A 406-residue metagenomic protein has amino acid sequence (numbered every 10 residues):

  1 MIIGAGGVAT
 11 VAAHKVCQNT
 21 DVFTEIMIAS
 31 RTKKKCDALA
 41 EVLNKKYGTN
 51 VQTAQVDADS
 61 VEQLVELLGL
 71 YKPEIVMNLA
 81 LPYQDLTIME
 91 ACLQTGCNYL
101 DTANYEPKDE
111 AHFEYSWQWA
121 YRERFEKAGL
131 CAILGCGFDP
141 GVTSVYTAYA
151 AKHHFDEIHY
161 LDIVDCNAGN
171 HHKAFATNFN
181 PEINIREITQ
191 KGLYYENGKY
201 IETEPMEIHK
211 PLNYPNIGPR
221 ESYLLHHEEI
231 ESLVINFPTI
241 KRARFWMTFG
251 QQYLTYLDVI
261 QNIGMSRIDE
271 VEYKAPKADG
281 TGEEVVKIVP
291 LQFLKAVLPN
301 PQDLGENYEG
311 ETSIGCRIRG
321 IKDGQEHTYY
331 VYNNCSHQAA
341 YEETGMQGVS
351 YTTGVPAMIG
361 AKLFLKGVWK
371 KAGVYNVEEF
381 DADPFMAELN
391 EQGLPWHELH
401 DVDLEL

Functional and structural regions predicted by a protein language model:
M1-G7: Conserved N-terminal Rossmann-fold NAD(P)-binding element of oxidoreductases
A9-A13: N-terminal Rossmann-fold NAD(P) dinucleotide-binding loop
E25-M27: Short beta-strand element of Class I
R31-K35: Helix N-cap at the beta1-alpha1 junction of Rossmann-like dinucleotide-binding domains, i.e., the first residues
K45-S60: Rossmann-fold cofactor-recognition segment
V56-P73, A80, Q84: Conserved Rossmann-fold cofactor-binding substructure of NAD(P)-dependent oxidoreductases
T102-C131: Rossmann-fold NAD(P)-binding glycine/threonine-rich loop
K152-L406: C-terminal catalytic/substrate-binding lobe primarily of soluble NAD(P)-dependent oxidoreductases
